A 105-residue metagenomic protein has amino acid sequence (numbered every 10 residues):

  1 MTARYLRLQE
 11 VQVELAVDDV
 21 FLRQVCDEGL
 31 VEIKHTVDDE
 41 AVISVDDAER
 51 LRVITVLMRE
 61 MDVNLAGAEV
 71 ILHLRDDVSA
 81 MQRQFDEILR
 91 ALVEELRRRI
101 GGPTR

Functional and structural regions predicted by a protein language model:
T2-Q9, V13, R23, D27-E28 (+1 more regions): Arg/Lys-rich, alpha-helical DNA-contact motif
